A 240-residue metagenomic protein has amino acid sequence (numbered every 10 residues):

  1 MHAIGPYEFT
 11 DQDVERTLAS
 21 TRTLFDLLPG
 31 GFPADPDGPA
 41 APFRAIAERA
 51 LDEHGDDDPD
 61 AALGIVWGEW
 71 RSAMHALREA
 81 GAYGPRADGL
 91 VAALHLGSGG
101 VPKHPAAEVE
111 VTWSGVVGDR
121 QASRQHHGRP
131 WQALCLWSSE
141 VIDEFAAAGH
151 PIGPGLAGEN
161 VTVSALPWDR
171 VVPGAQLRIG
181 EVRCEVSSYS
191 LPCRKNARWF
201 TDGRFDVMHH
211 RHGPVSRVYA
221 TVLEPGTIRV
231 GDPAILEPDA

Functional and structural regions predicted by a protein language model:
H2-R16, T21, D26-E48, A61-I179 (+5 more regions): Electropositive, beta-rich accessory/interaction domains or terminal extensions that provide binding surfaces
E53-G55: Amphipathic alpha-helical coiled-coil segments
H150-N160, T201-S216: Short, basic/aromatic beta-hairpin or loop at an interaction surface
W168-D169, H210, G231: Short amphipathic alpha-helical patches
A197-R198, D232: Short, charged, solvent-exposed linker or helix-capping segments at domain edges/interfaces that act as flexible hinges
R217-A240: Well-ordered alpha/beta subsegment
